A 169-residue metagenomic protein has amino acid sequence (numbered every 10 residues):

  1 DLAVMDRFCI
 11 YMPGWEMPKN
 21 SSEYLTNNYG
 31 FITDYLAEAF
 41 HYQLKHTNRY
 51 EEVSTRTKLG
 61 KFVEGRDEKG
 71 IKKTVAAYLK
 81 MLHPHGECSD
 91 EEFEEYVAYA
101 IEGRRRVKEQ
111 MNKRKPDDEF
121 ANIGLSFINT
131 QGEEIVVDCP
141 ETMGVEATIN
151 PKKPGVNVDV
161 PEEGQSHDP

Functional and structural regions predicted by a protein language model:
D1-P169: C-terminal regulatory/interaction module of P-loop NTP-utilizing enzymes
